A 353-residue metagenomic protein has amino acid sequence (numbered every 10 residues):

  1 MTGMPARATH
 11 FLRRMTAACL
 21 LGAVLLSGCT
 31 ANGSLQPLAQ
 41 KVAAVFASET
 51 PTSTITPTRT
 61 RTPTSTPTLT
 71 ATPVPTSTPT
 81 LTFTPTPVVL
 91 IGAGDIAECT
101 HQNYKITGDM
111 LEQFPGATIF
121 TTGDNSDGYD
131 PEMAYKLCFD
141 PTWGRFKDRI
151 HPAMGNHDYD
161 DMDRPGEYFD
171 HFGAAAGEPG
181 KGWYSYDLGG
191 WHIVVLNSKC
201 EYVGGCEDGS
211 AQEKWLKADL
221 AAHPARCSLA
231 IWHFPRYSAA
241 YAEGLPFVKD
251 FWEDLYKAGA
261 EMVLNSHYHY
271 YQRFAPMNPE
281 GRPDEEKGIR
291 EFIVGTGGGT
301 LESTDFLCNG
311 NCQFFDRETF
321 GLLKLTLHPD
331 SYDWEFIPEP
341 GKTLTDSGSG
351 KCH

Functional and structural regions predicted by a protein language model:
M1-F11: N-terminal secretory signal peptides that target proteins for export/translocation
R13-A18: Sec-dependent signal peptide recognition, specifically the positively charged N-region followed immediately by
L20, V24-L25: Hydrophobic core
S34-T86: Ser/Thr-rich, Proline-interspersed low-complexity disordered segments
P79-L137, G209, A218, S238-A239: N-terminal active-site segment of His-dependent metallophosphoesterases
D95, G123-D124, A153-N156, L196 (+2 more regions): Active-site glycine-centered loops adjacent to acidic/histidine catalytic or metal-binding residues that shape
E112, P131-C227, A242-K257, M262 (+1 more regions): Extended active-site neighborhood of metal-dependent phosphoesterases/phosphodiesterases
